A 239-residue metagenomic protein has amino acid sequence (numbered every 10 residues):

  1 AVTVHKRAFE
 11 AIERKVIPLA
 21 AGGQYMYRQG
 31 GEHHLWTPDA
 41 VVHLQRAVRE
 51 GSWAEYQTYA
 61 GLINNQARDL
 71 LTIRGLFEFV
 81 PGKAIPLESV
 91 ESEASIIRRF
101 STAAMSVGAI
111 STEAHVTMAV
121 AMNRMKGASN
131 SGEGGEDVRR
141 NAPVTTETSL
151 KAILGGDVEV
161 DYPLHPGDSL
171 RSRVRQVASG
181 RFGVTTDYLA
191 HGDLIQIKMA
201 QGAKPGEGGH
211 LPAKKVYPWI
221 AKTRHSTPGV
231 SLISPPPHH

Functional and structural regions predicted by a protein language model:
A1-G183, D187, H191-P205, K214: Flexible, glycine-rich loop/tail regions that form catalytic "lids" or insertion modules at the edges of active sites
I96-T102, P205, W219-P237: Gly-rich Lys/Arg/Thr-decorated short loops/hinges at beta-loop-alpha junctions or inter-strand turns that position
G108-S111, I233-H239: Short acidic-aromatic active-site loops that bind/stabilize oxyanions
G208-H210: Short conserved micro-motifs at the rims of enzyme active sites and ligand-binding pockets
P212-I220: Metal-dependent catalytic core segments for phosphate chemistry
